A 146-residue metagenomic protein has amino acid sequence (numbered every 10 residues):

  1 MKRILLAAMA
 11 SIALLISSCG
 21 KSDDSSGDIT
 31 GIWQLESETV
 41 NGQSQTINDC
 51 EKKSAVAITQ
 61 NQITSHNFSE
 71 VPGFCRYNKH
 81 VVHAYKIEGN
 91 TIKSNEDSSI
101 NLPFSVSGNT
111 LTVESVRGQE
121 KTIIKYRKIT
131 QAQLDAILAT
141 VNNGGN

Functional and structural regions predicted by a protein language model:
K2-M9: Sec-dependent signal peptide recognition, specifically the positively charged N-region followed immediately by
L15-S18: C-terminal motif of bacterial Sec signal peptides marking the signal peptidase cleavage site
G20-H80, E88-N146: Lipid interaction determinants
